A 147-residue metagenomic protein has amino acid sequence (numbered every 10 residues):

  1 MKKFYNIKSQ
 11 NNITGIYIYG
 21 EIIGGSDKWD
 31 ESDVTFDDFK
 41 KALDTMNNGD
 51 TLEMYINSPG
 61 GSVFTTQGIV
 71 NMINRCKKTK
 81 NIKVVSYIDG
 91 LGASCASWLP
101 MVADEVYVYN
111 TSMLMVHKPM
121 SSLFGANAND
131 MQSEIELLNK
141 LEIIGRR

Functional and structural regions predicted by a protein language model:
M1-R147: Terminal-region recognition feature
